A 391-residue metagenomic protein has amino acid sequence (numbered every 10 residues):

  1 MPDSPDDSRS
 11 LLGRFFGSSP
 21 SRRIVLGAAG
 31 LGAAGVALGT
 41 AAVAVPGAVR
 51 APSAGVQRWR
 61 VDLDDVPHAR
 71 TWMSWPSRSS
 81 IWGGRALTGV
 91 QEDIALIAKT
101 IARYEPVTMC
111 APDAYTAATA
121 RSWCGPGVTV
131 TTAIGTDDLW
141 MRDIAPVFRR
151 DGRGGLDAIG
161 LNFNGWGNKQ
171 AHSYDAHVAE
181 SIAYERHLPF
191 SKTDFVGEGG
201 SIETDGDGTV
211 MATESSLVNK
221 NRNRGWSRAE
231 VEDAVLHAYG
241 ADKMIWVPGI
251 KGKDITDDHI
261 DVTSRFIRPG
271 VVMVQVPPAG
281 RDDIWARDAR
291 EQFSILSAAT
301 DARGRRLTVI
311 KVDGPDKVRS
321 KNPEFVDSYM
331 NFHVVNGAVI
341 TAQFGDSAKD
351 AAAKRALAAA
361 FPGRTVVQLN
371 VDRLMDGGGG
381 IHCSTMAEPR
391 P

Functional and structural regions predicted by a protein language model:
M1-P20, A34: N-terminal secretory signal peptides
S10-L11, G30, A37, G155: Acidic/proline-rich low-complexity IDRs
P20-L31: N-terminal export leaders
V36-A54: C-terminal region of N-terminal signal peptides and the immediate post-cleavage residues of exported proteins
P52-P391: The feature marks the mature, well-folded catalytic cores of soluble enzymes
